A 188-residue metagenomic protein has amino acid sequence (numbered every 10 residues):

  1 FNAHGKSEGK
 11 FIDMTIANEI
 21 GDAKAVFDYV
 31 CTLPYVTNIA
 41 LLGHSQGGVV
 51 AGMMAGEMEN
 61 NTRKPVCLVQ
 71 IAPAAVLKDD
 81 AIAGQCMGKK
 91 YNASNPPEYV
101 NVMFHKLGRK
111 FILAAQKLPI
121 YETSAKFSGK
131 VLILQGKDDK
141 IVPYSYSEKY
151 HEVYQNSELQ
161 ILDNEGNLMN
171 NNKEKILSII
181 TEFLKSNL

Functional and structural regions predicted by a protein language model:
D13-T32: Alpha/beta-hydrolase active-site loop
G43-G47, A51: Gly/Ala-rich beta-loop-alpha elbow adjacent to hydrolase catalytic centers
E57-L107: Hydrolase active-site cap/lid region
H105-T123: Active-site nucleophile elbow and catalytic-triad environment of alpha/beta-hydrolase enzymes
F127, I133-Q135, D139: Short beta-strand/loop motif that positions the catalytic acidic residue of the alpha/beta-hydrolase fold
K140-Y146: Conserved alpha/beta-hydrolase "acid-adjacent" motif
H151-L168: Catalytic histidine neighborhood in serine/cysteine hydrolases with alpha/beta-hydrolase-type architecture
E165-L177: Catalytic histidine-centered segment of alpha/beta-hydrolase-like enzymes
